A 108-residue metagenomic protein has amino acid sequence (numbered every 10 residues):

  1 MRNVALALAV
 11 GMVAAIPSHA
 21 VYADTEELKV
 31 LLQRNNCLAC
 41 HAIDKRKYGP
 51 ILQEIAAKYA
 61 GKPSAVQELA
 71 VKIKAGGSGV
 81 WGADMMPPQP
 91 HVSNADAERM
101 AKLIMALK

Functional and structural regions predicted by a protein language model:
M1-A7: Positively charged n-region of N-terminal signal peptides that target proteins for export
A7-A15: Bacterial N-terminal signal peptides
I16-L32, K58, K62: Electrostatic cytochrome c docking/interface patches
Y22, R46-G49, P63, Q67 (+1 more regions): Non-catalytic, surface-exposed connector residues within folded enzymatic/regulatory domains
D24-L28, A65, L69, D96-A97: Stable alpha-helical elements in mature extracytoplasmic
N35-I43, M100: The canonical Cys-X-X-Cys-His
Y48-Y59, K74-A101: Axial heme c-ligation environment in periplasmic c-type cytochrome domains
I104-K108: Short hydrophobic/aromatic patches at helix-to-coil boundaries
